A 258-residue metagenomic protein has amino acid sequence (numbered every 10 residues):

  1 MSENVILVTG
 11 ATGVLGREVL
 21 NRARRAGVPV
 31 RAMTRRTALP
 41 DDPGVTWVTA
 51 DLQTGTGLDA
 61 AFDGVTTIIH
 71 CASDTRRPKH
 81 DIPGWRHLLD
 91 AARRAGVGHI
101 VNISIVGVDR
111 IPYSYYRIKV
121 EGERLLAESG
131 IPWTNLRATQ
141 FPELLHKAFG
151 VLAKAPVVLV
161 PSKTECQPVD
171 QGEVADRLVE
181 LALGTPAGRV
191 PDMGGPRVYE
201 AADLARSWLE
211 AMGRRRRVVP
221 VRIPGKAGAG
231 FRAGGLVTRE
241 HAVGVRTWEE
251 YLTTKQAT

Functional and structural regions predicted by a protein language model:
S2-N4, G13-V14, G172-T258: Mid/C-terminal beta-alpha module of Rossmann-like enzyme folds, strongest in SDR-family dehydrogenases/epimerases
S2-V28: N-terminal Rossmann NAD(P)H-binding glycine-rich loop of SDR-like oxidoreductase domains
N4-V5, P29, G98-H99, P132 (+1 more regions): Residues at the starts of beta-strands that form the adenosine-phosphate
I6-L7, A11, T37-A95, I105-I111: NAD(P)H-binding glycine-rich loop region in Rossmannoid oxidoreductase-like domains and their noncatalytic homologs
T9, I82, P112-E121, T164-G172 (+2 more regions): Short-chain dehydrogenase/reductase
A32-L39, I223-K226: Short, polar loop motifs at secondary-structure junctions
D74-A153: Glycine-/Pro-rich loop/turn segments that contact NAD(P) or position catalytic residues in Rossmann-like domains
K147-V169, E173, T185: A conserved pocket-lining segment of Rossmann-fold NAD(P)-dependent short-chain dehydrogenase/reductase
